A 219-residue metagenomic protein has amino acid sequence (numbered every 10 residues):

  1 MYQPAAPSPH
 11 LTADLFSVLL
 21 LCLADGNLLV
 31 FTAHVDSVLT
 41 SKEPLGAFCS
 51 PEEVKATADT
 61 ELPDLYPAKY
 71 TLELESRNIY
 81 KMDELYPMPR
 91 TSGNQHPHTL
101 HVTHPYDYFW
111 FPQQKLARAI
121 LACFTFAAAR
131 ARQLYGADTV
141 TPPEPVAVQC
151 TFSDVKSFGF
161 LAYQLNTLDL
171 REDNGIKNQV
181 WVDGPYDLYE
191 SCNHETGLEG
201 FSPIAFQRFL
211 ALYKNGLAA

Functional and structural regions predicted by a protein language model:
M1-F111, K177, W181-V182, D187-A219: Charge-rich, low-complexity intrinsically disordered linkers/tails that border or connect globular domains
T32, A117-A119, P145: Short connector loops at helix/strand junctions that flank enzyme active sites, especially segments positioning acidic
L39, F124, F152-S153: Hydrophobic side chains in beta-strands
K42-P44, A127-A129, V155: Generic structural motif
R77, R90, R118, R130-R132 (+2 more regions): Arginine residue identity/basic-tract feature
Y108-V140: Acidic, metal/cofactor-coordinating or nucleic-acid-engaging core segments within structured domains
R132-A211: Metal-dependent nuclease catalytic regions and adjoining charged, substrate-binding loops involved in nucleic-acid end
